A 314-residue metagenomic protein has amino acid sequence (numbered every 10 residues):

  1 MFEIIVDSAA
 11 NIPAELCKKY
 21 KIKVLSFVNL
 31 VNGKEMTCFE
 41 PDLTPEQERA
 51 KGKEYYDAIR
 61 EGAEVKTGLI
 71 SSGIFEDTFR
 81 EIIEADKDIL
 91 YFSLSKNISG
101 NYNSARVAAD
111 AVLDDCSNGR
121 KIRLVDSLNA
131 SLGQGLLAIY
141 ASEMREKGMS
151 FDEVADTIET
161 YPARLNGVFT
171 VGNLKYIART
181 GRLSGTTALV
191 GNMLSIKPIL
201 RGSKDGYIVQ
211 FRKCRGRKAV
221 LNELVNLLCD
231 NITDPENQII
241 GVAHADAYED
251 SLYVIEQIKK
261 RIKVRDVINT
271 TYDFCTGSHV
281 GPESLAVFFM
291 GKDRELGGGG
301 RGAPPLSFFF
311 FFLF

Functional and structural regions predicted by a protein language model:
M1, A85-D88, K263: Short loop/turn motifs at secondary-structure junctions
E3, A9-C17, I22-K23, V28-M36 (+6 more regions): Mixed-charge interfacial surface used for oligomerization/domain docking and macromolecular partner engagement
E3-I74: N-terminal glycine-rich anion-binding loop in soluble enzyme alpha/beta folds
R60-K96, N103-V107, A155, P162: Glycine-rich phosphate- or other oxyanion-binding loops that anchor nucleotides, phosphorylated ligands
S93-S95, V125-L128: Short beta-strand->loop
G297-G302, F311: Intrinsically disordered, glycine-rich low-complexity segments
L306-F314: Hydrophobic alpha-helical signal peptides and transmembrane signal-/tail-anchor segments that drive secretory-pathway
